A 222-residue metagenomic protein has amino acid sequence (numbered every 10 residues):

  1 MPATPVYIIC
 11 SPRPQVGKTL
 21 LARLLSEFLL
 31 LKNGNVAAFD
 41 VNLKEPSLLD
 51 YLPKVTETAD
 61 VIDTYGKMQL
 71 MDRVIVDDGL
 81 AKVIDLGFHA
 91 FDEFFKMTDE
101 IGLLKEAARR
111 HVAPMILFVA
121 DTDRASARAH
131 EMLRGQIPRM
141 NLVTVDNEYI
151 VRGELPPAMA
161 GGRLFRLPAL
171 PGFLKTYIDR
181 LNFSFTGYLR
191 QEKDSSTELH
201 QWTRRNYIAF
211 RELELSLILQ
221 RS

Functional and structural regions predicted by a protein language model:
M1-I8: Extreme N-terminal, non-catalytic leader segments that precede Walker-type/kinase nucleotide-binding cores
I8-L25: Glycine-rich phosphate-binding P-loop
K32-S47: Short beta-strand-centered segment that lines the nucleotide-binding/catalytic pocket of NTP-utilizing
K44-D60: P-loop NTPase switch/communication element
I62-R73, M97-D99: Glycine-rich, highly charged phosphate/nucleotide-binding loops
D78-V83, P114-M115: Loop/turn-to-beta-strand initiation segments
H89-R180, Q191: Conserved catalytic-core segment of NTP-binding enzymes
D179-S222: NTP-binding/hydrolysis catalytic cores, primarily Walker-type P-loop NTPases
